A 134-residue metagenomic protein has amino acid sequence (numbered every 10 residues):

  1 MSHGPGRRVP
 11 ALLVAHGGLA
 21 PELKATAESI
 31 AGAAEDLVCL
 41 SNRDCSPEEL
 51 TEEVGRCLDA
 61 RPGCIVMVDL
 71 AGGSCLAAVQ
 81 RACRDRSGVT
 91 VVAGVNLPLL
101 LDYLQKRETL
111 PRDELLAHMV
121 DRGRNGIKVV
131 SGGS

Functional and structural regions predicted by a protein language model:
M1-S134: N-terminal loops that bind phosphate or other acidic moieties and the adjacent beta-alpha structural core
